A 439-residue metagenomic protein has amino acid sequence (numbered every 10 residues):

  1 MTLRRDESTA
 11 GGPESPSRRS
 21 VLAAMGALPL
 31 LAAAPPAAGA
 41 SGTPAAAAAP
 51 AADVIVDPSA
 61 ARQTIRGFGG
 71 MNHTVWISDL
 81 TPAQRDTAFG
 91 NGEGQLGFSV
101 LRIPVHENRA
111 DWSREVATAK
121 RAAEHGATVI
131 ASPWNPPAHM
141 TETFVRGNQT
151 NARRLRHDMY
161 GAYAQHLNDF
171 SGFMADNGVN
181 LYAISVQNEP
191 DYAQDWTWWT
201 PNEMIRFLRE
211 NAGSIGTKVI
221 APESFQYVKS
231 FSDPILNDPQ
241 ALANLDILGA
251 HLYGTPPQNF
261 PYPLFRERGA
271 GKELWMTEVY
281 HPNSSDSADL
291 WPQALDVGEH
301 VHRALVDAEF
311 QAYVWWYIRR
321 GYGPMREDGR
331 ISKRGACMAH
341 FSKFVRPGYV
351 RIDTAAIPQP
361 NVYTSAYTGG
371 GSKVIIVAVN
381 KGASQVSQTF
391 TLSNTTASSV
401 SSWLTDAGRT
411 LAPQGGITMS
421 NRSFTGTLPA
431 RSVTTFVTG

Functional and structural regions predicted by a protein language model:
M1-P16, A24-A34: N-terminal secretory signal peptides
P35-I55: C-terminal segment of N-terminal export signals and the immediately downstream linker at the start of the mature
G94-D233: Substrate-binding cleft and catalytic face of glycoside hydrolase catalytic domains, especially the flexible beta-alpha
Y182, P234-P256: Aromatic- and acid-rich polysaccharide-binding/catalytic face of secreted or lumenal carbohydrate-active enzymes
I247-R319, H340: Catalytic-core region of carbohydrate-active enzymes that cleave or remodel glycosidic bonds
P292-G371: Aromatic- and carboxylate-lined catalytic core of secreted/periplasmic carbohydrate-active enzymes
I357-S398, R431: Carbohydrate-binding surface patches
M419-G439: C-terminal beta-strand-rich structural cap/linker in extracellular carbohydrate-active enzymes
